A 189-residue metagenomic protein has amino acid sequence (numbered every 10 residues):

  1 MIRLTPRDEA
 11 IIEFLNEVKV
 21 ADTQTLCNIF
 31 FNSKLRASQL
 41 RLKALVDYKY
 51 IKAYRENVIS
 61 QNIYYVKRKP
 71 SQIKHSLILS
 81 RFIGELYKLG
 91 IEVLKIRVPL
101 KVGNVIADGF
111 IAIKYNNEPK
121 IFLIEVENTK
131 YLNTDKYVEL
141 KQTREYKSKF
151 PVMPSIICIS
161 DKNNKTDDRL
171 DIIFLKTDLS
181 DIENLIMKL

Functional and structural regions predicted by a protein language model:
M1-K69: Nuclease-adjacent, charged terminal/linker segments that flank catalytic cores
V18-A21, T129, N163-N164: Short, solvent-exposed loop/turn segments at secondary-structure junctions
F30, L42, V46, F82 (+2 more regions): Hydrophobic, Leu/Ile/Phe/Ala-enriched alpha-helical segments that form helix-helix packing faces
K69-I83: A broadly used, surface-exposed interaction patch
P70-S71, E85-F122, N128-L132: Active-site metal-binding core of divalent-cation-utilizing nuclease and nuclease-like domains
L123, S155-C158: Structural beta-sheet core signal
L132-M153: Basic, amphipathic alpha-helical patches used to engage nucleic acids or provide basic targeting signals, exemplified
I157-L189: Domain-level recognition of nuclease-like catalytic cores that cleave nucleotide substrates
